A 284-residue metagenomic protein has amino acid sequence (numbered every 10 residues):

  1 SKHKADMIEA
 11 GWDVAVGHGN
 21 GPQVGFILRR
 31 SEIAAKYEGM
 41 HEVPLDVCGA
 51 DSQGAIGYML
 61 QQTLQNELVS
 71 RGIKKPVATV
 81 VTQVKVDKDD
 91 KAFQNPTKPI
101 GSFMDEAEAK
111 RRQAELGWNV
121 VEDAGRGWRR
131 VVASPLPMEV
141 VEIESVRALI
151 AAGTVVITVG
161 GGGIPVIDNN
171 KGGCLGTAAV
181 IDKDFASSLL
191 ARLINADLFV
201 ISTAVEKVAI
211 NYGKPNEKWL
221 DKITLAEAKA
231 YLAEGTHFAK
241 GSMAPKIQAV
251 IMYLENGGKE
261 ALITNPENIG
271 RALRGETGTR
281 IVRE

Functional and structural regions predicted by a protein language model:
S1-E284: C-terminal catalytic "cap/lid" subdomain
